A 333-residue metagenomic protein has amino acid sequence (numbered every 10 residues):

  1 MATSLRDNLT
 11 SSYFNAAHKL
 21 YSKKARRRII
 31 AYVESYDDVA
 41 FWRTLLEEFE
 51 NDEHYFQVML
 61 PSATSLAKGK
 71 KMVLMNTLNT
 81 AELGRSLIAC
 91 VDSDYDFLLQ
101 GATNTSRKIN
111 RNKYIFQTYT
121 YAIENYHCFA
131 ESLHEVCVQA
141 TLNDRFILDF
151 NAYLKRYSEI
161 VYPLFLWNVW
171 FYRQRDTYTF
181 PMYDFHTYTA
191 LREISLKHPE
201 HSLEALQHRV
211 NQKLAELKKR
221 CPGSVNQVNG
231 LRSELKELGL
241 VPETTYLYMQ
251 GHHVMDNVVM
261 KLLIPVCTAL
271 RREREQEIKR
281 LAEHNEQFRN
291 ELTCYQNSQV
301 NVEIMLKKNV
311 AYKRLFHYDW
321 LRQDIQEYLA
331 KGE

Functional and structural regions predicted by a protein language model:
M1-E333: Acidic, divalent-metal-binding catalytic cores of TOPRIM and closely related two-metal-ion phosphodiester/pyrophosphate
